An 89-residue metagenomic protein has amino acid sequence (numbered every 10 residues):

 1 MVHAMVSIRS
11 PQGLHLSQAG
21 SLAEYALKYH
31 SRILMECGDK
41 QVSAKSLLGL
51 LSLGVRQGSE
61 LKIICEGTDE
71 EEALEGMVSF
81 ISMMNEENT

Functional and structural regions predicted by a protein language model:
M1-M5, E60: Intrinsic-disorder/low-complexity, polar/charged segments enriched in Ser/Thr/Lys/Arg/Asp/Glu/Gln
S7-R56: Compact, glycine-rich, soluble single-domain proteins
G54-T89: C-terminal structural segments of small proteins and small subunits
